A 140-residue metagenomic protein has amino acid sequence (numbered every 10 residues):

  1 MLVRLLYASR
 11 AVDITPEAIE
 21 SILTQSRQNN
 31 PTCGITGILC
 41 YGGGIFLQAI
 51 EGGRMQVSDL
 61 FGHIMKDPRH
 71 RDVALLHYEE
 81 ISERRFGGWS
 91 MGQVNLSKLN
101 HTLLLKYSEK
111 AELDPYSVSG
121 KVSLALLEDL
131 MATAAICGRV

Functional and structural regions predicted by a protein language model:
M1-V140: Charge-rich, low-complexity N-terminal segments
